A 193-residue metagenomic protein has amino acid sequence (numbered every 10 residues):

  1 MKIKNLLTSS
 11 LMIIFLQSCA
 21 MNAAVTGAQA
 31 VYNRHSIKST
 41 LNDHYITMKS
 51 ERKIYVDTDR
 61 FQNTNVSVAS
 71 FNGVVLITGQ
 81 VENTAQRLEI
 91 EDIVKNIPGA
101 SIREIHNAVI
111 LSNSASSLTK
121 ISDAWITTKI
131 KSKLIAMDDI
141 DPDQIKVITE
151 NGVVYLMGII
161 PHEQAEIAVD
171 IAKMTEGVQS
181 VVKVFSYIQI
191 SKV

Functional and structural regions predicted by a protein language model:
K2-N5, S10-V193: N-terminal targeting leaders
